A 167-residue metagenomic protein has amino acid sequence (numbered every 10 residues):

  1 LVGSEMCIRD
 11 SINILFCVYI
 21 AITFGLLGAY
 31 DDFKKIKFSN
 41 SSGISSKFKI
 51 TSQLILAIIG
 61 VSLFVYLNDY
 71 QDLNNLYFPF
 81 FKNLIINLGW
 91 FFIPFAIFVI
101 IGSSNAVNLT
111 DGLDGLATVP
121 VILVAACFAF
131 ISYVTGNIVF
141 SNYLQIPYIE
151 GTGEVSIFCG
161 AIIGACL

Functional and structural regions predicted by a protein language model:
S4-E5, R9-L26, S62-L76, F91-A96 (+1 more regions): Alpha-helical transmembrane segments
D10-F16, K37-S52: Membrane-interfacial loop-to-helix junctions in multi-pass inner-membrane proteins
L26-F38: Alpha-helical transmembrane segments within multi-pass membrane transporters and channels
K35-S45, F78-I86: Membrane interface segments of multi-pass transport proteins and intramembrane proteases
F48-L54, S156-C159: Membrane-interface loop-to-helix entry segments
Q53-F64: Hydrophobic core of alpha-helical transmembrane segments in multi-pass integral membrane proteins
